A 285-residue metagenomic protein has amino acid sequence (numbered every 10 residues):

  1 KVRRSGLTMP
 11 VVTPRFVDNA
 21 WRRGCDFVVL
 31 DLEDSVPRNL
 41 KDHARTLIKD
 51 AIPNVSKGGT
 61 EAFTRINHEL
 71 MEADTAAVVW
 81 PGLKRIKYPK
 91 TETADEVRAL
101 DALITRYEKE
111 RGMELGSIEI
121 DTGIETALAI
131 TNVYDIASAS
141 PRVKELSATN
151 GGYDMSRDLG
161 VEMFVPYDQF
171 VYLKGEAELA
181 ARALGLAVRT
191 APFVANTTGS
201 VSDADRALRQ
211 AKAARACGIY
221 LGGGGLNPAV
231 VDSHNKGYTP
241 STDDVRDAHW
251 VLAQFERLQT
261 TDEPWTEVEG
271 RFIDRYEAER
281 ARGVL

Functional and structural regions predicted by a protein language model:
K1-L285: Expand to "…catalyze enediolate/carbanion chemistry for C-C bond making/breaking, isomerization, decarboxylation
